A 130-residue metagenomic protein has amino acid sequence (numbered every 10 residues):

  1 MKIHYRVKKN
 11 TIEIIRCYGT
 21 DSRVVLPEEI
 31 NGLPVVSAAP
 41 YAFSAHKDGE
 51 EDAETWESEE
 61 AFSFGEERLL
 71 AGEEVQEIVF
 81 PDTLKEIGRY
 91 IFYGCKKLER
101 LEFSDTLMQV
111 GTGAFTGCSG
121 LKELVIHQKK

Functional and structural regions predicted by a protein language model:
M1-N10, Y18-V36, D48-E86, K96-Q109 (+1 more regions): Structural signature of tandem-repeat unit edges
Y41-A42, G88-I91, G111-T116: Consensus positions within tandem repeat domains that build extended binding/scaffold surfaces
